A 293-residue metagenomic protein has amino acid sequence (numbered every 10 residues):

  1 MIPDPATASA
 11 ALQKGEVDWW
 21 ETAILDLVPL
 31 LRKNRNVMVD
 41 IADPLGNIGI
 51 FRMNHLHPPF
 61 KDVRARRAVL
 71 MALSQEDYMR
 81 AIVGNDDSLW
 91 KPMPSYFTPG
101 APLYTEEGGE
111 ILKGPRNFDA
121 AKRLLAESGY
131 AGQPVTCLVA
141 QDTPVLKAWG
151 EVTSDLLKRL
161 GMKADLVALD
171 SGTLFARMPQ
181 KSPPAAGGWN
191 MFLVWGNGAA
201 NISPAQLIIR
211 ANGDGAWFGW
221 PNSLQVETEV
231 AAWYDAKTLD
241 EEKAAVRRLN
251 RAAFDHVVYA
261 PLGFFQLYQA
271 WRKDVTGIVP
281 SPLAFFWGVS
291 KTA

Functional and structural regions predicted by a protein language model:
M1, W19-T22, D40-A42, G49-R52 (+6 more regions): Structural recognition of the beta-strand scaffold that forms the well-ordered cores of secreted hydrolase catalytic
M1-L30, K163: Ligand-site clamp/hinge motif
D4, A23-D26, F118, K122-N197 (+2 more regions): Ligand/substrate-recognition segments at binding pockets and active sites
A8-S9, V17, L27-V28, A65-R66 (+3 more regions): Short, hydrophobic alpha-helical packing/hinge segments within bilobed ligand-binding/sensory domains
E16-V17, R35-V37, D62-R66, Q75-E76 (+4 more regions): Loop/turn elements at helix/coil->beta-strand transitions in domains of secreted/extracellular proteins
L30-D43, R52-D62, T98-D119, Q180-A185 (+2 more regions): Short, solvent-exposed loop/beta-turn-alpha elements that line the ligand-binding surface or hinge of extracytoplasmic
L56, F60-A101, A148-W149, A253-G263: Periplasmic-binding protein-like
S88-E127, T143-A148: Structural transition elements
